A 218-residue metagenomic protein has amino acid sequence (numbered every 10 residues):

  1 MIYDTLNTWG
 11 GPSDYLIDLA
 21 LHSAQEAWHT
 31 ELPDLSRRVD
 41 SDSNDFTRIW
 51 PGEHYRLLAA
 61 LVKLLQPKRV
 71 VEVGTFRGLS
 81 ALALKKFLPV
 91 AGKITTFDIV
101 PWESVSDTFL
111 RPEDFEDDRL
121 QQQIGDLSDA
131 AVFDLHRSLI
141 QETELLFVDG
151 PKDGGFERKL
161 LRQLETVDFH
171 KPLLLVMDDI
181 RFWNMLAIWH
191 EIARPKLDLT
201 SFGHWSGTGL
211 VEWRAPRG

Functional and structural regions predicted by a protein language model:
M1-T47: Rossmann-like AdoMet
N44, R48-I49, Y55-G218: S-adenosylmethionine/decaboxylated-SAM
